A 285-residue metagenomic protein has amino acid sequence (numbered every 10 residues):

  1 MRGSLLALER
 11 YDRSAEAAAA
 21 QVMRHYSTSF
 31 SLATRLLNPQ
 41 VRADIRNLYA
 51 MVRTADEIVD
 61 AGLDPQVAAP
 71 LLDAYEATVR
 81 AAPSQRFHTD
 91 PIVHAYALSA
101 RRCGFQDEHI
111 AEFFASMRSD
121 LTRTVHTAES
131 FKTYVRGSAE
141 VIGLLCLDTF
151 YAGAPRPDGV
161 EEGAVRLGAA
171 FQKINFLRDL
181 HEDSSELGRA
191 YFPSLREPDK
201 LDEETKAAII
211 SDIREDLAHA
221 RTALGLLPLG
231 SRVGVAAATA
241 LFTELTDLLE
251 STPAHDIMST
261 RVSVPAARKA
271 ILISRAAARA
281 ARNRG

Functional and structural regions predicted by a protein language model:
M1-F171, L177-G285: Catalytic cores of Mg2+-dependent Asp-rich isoprenoid enzymes
